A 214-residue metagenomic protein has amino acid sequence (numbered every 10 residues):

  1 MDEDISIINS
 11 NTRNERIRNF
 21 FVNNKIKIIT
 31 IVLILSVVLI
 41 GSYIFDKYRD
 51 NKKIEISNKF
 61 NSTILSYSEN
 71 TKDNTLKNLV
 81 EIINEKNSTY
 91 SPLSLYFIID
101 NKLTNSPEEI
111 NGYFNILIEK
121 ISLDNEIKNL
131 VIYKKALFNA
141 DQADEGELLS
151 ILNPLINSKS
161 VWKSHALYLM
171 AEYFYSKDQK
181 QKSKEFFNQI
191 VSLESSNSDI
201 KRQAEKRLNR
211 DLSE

Functional and structural regions predicted by a protein language model:
M1-V37: N-terminal positive-inside, membrane-proximal cytosolic segments immediately preceding the first
D2-S10, L65, E119-L123: Acidic, proline/glycine-rich low-complexity intrinsically disordered segments
S10-N14, K72, L193, N197-K201: Onset of an N-terminal alpha helix
N11, K53-S57, D73-L76, G146 (+1 more regions): Amphipathic alpha-helical repeat elements characteristic of tetratricopeptide repeat
V37-N58: Transmembrane signal-anchor/signal-peptide helices with a preference for the extracytoplasmic
S62-L93: Short extracytoplasmic
K86-T89, L95, K102, S106-Y113 (+1 more regions): Soluble extracytoplasmic domains of inner/organellar membrane proteins
